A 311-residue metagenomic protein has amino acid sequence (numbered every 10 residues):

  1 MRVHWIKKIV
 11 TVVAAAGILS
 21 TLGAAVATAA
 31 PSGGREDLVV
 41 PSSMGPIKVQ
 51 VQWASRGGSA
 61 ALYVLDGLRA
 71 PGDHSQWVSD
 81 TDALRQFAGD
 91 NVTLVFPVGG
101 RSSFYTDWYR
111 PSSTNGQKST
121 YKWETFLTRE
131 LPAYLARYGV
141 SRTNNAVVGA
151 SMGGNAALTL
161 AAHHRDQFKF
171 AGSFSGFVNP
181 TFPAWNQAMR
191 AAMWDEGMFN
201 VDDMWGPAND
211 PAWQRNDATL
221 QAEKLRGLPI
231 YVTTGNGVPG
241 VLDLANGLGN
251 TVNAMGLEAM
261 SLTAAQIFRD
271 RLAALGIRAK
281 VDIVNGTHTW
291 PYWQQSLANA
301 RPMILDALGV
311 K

Functional and structural regions predicted by a protein language model:
M1-A15: N-terminal export and membrane-targeting signals
K7-T11, V26-K311: Non-catalytic cap/lid and distal C-terminal segments of serine-dependent acyl enzymes
L19-A27: C-terminal segment of classical bacterial N-terminal signal peptides
